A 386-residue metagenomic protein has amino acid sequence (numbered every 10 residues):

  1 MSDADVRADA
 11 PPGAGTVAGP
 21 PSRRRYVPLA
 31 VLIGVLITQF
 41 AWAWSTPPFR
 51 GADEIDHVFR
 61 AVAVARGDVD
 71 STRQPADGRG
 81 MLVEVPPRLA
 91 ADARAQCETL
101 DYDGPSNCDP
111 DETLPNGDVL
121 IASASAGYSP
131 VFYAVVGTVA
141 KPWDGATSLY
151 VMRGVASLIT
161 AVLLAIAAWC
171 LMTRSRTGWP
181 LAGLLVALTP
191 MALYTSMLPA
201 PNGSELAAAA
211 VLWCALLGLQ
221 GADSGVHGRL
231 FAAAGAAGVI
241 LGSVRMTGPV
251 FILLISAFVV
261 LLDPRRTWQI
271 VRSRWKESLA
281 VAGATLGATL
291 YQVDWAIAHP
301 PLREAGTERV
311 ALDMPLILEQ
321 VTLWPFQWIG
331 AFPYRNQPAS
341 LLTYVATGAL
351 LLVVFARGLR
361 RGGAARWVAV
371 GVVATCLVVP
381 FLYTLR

Functional and structural regions predicted by a protein language model:
D3-V6, P142, A146-Y150, A168-P190: Transmembrane-helix signature of polytopic, membrane-embedded enzymes that assemble or transfer cell-envelope glycans
V35, A182-A187, G362-R386: Transmembrane alpha-helix segments characteristic of polytopic inner-membrane glycan-assembly/cell-envelope
G67-L149: Interfacial juxtamembrane loops and adjacent helix segments that form the catalytic/substrate-binding surfaces
T138, V151-R174: Transmembrane-helix motifs of polytopic, lipid-linked glycan transferases
M197-E205: Short acidic/glycine- and proline-prone juxtamembrane loop motifs at membrane-interface regions of multi-pass membrane
L217-G225, F251-T285: Perimembrane helix-loop-helix junctions
L230-M246, V250-A257: Membrane-interface alpha helices of multi-pass inner-membrane proteins
I270-A282, T289-R361: Membrane-lumen/periplasm interface segments of multi-pass, membrane-embedded glycan/lipid transferases
